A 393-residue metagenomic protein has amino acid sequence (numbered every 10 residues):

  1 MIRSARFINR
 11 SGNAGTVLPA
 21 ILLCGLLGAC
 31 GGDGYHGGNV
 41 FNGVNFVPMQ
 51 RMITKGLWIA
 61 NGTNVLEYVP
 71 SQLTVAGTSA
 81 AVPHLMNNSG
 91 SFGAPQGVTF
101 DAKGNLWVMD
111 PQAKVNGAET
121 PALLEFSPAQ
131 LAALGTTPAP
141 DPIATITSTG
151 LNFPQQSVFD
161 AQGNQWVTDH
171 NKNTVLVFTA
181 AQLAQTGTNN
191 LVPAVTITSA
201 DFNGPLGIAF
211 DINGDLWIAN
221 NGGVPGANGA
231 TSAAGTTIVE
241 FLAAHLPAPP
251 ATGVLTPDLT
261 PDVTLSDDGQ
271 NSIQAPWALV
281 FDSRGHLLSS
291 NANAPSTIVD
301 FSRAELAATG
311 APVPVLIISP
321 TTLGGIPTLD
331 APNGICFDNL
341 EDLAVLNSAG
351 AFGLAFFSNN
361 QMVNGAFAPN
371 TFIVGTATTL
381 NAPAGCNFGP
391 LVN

Functional and structural regions predicted by a protein language model:
I2-R3, L18-I59: Bacterial Sec-dependent N-terminal signal peptides
F41-I53, S89-K103, S148-Q162, S199-I212 (+3 more regions): Beta-rich, blade/repeat-based domains predominating in secreted/periplasmic proteins but also intracellular
G56-I59, N105-V108, N164-V167, D215-I218 (+2 more regions): Conserved beta-propeller blade signature
A60-G62, P111-A113, H170-N171, A180 (+7 more regions): Short loop/turn segments immediately following the C-termini of beta-strands
N64-L66, P121-L124, N173-V177, A234-E240 (+2 more regions): A short loop-to-beta-strand structural motif that recurs across blades of beta-propeller domains
Y68-A76, F126-T136, F178-G187, F241-G253 (+2 more regions): Short loop/turn segments immediately following beta-strands, especially the blade-tip and inter-blade linker loops
S79-S89, P140-S148, L191-T198, T256-G269 (+2 more regions): A short beta-strand motif characteristic of beta-propeller blades
D110-P121, N220-T237: Short, conserved, GDST-rich strand-edge loop motifs in beta-rich repeat architectures
